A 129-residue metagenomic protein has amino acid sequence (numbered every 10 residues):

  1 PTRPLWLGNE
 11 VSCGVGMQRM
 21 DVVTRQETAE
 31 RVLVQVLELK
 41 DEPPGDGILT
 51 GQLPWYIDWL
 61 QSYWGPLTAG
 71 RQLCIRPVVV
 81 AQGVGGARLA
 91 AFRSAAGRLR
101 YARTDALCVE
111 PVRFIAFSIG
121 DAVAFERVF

Functional and structural regions predicted by a protein language model:
P1-F129: Charged, terminal alpha-helix-loop-beta segments that serve as non-catalytic nucleic-acid engagement and/or assembly
